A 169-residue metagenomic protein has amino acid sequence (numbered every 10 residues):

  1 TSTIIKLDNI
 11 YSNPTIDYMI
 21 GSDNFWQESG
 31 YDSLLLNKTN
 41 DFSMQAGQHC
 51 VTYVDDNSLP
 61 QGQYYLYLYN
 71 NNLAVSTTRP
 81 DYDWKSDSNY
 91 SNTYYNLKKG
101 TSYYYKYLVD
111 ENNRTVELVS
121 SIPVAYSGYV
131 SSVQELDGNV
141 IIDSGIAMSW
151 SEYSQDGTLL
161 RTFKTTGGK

Functional and structural regions predicted by a protein language model:
T1-K169: Histidine-/acidic-rich catalytic cores in large beta-rich domains
